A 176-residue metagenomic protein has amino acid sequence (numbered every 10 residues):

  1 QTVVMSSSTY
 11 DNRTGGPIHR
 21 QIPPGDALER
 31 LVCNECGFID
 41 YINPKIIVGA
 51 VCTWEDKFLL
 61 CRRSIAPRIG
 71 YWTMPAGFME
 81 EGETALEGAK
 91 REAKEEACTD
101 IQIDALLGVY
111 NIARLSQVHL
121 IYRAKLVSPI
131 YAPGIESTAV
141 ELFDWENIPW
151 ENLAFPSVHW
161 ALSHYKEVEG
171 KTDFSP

Functional and structural regions predicted by a protein language model:
T2-R68, F78-E95, T99-P129, G170-P176: N-terminal leader/linker segments that precede catalytic domains of diphosphate-processing enzymes
T2-Y10, R114, I135-P176: Nudix hydrolase/Nudix homology domain
D26, A76, A85-A97, T138-W145 (+1 more regions): Unusually extended, aromatic-enriched hydrophobic runs near protein termini
P67-G70, E141: A short local loop/turn or secondary-structure capping micro-motif enriched for an aromatic residue
T73: Glycine-rich active-site/cofactor-binding loop and its immediate structural neighborhood
